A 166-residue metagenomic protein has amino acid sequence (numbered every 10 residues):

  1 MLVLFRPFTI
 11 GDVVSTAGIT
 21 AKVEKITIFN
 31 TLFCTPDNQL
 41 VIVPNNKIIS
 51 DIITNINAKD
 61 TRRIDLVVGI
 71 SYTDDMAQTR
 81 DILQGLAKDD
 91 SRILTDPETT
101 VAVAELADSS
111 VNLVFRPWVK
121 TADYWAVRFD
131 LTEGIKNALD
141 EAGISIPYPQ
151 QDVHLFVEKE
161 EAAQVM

Functional and structural regions predicted by a protein language model:
L2-D96, E105, V111: Soluble accessory domains appended to multi-pass membrane transport proteins
I56, I70, D74, Q84 (+1 more regions): Solvent-exposed, non-transmembrane regulatory segments of membrane-associated proteins
